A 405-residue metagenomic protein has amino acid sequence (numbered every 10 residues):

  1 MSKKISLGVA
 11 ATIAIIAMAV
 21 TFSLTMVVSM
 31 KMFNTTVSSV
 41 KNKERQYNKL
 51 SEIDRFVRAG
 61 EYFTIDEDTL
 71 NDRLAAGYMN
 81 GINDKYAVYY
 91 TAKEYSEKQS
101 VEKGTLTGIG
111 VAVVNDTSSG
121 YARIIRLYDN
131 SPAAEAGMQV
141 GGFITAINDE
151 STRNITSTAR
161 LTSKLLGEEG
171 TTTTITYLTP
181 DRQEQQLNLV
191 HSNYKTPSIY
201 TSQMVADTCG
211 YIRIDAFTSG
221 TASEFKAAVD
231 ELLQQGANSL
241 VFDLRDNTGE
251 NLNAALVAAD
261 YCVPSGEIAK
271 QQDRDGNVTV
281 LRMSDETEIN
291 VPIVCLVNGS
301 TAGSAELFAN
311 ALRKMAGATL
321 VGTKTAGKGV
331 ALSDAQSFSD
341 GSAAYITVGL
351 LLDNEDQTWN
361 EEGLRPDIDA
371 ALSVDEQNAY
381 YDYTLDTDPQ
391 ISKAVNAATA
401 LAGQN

Functional and structural regions predicted by a protein language model:
S2-V88, D116, G120: Terminal targeting/pro-maturation regions of precursor/exported proteins
D84-R123, N188: PDZ/PDZ-like peptide-tail recognition elements
T105-N148: Glycine-rich active-site/cofactor-binding loop and its immediate structural neighborhood
A133-S157, L240-D243, L320: Conserved PDZ fold ligand-binding element
F143-T176, A254, K328-G329, D334-A335: PDZ domains, with a preference for the canonical peptide-binding region formed by the helix
A159-T201, T347-V348: PDZ-domain C-terminal substructure recognizer with occasional recognition of PDZ-binding tails
K195-I199, N247-A302, G329-Q336, L352: Gly/Ser/Thr-rich loop/hinge elements
M204-T221: STAS-typified acidic loop motif
